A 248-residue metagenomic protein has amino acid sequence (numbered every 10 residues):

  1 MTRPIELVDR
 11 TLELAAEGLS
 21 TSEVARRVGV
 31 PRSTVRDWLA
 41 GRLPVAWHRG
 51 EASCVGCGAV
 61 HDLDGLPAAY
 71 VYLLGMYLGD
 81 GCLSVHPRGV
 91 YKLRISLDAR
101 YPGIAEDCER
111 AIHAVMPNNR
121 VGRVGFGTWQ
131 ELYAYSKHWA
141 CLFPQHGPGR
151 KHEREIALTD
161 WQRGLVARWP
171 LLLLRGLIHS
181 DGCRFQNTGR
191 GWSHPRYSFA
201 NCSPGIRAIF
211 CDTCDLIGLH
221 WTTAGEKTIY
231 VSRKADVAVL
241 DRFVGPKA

Functional and structural regions predicted by a protein language model:
M1-A248: Internal intein/HINT superfamily modules and their associated LAGLIDADG
